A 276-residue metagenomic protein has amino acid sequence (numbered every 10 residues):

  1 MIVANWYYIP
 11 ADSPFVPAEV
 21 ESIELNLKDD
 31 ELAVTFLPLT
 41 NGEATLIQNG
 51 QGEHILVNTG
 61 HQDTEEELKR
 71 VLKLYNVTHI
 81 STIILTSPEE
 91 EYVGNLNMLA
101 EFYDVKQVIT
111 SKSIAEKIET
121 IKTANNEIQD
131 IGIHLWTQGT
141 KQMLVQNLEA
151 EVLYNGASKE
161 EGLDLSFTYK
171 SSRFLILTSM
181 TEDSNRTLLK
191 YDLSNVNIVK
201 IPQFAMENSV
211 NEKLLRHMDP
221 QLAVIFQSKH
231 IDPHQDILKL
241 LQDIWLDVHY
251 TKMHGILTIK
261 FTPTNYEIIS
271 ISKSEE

Functional and structural regions predicted by a protein language model:
M1-G52, L135-L144, L153: Zn-dependent metallo-beta-lactamase
T35, I84, I109, H134-W136 (+3 more regions): Hydrophobic/aromatic beta-strand patches that form the interior of the parallel beta-sheet core in alpha/beta enzyme
T40-A44, I55-V71, L85-T86, E90-L99 (+2 more regions): Active-site-proximal loop/helix segments of hydrolase catalytic cores
I47-G50, V145, L165-K170, F261: Active-site beta-strand termini and strand-to-loop segments that position acidic
S81, K106, N197, Q221: Conserved acidic residues
T82-I84, E90-I133: Active-site HxH/HxHxD metal-binding segment of metal-dependent hydrolases
I118-E151, G156-K159, K229-E276: Binuclear metal-ion centers of metallo-dependent hydrolases, dominated by the metallo-beta-lactamase
